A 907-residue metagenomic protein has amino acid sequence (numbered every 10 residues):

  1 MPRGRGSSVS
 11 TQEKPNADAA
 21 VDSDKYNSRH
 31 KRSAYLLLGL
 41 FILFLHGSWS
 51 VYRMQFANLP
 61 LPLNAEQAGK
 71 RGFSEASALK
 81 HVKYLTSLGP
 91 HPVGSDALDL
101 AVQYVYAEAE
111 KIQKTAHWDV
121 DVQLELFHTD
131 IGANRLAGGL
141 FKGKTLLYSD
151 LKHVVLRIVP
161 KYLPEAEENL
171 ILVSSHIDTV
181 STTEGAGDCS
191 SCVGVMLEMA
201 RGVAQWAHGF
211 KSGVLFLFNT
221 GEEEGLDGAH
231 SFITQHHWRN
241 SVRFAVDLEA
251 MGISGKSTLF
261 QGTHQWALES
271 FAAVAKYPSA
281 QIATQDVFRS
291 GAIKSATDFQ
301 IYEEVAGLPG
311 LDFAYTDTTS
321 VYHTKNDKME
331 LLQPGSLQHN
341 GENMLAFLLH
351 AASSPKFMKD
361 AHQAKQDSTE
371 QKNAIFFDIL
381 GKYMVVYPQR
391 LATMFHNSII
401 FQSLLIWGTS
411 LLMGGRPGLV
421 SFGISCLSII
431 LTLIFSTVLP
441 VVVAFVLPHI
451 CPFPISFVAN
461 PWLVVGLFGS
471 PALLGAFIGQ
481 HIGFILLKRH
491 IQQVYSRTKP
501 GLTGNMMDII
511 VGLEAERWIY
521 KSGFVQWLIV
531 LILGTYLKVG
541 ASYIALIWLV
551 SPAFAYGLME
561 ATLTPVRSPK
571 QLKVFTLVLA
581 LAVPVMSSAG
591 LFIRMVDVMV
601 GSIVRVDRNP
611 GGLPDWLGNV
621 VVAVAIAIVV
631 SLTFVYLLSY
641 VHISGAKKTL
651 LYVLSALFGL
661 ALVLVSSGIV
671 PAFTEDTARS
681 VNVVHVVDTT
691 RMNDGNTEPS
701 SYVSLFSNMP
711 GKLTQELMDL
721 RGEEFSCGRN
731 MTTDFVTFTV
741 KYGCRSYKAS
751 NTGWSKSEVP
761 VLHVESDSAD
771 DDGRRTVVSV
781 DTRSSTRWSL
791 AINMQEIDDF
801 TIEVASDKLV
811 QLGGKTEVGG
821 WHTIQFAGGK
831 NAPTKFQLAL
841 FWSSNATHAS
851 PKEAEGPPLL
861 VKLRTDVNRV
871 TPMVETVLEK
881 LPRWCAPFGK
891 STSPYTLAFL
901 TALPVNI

Functional and structural regions predicted by a protein language model:
P2-G4, Q12, F41-W49, S398-Y747: Alpha-helical transmembrane segments of integral membrane proteins
P2-R29: N-terminal Lys/Arg-rich, disordered targeting/topogenic segments
D22-N64, L650-L664: Hydrophobic alpha-helical transmembrane signal-anchor segments
M54-L79, V670-N693: Alpha-helical transmembrane signal-anchor/signal-peptide segments
L59-Y387, T816-T823, G828-S843, P904-N906: Soluble extramembrane regions of membrane proteins in the secretory/endomembrane system
Q103, E110-K144, S149-L151, V155 (+2 more regions): Extracytosolic and intramembrane catalytic regions of membrane-associated proteins in envelope/secretory systems
N240-L259, A392-G414: C-terminal domain-closing interface element
S368-L405, P417-S425: Cytosolic-side membrane-insertion boundary helix
